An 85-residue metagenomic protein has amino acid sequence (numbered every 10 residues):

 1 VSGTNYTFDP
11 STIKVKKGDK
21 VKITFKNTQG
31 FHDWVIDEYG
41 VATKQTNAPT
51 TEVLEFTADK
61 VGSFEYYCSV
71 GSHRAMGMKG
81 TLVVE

Functional and structural regions predicted by a protein language model:
V1-K20: N-terminal edge beta-strand
N5, F25-N27, A58, S72: Non-cytosolic beta-sheet module surface loops
Y6, H32, G62: Glycine-centered loop/turn positions within well-structured domains that cap or flank conserved ligand/cofactor-binding
P10-I13, V41-T46, E55: Beta-strand-rich interaction surfaces with strong enrichment in secreted/lumenal proteins
V15, I23, W34, C68: Divalent metal-coordination and catalytic microenvironments
G18-K20, K26-G30, V61: Short solvent-exposed strand-capping/beta-turn motif centered on an Asx-Ser/Thr pair
G30-A48, A75-M78: Histidine- and aromatic-enriched segments that form or immediately flank copper-ligand environments
N47-E85: Extracellular/periplasmic metallocenter environments
